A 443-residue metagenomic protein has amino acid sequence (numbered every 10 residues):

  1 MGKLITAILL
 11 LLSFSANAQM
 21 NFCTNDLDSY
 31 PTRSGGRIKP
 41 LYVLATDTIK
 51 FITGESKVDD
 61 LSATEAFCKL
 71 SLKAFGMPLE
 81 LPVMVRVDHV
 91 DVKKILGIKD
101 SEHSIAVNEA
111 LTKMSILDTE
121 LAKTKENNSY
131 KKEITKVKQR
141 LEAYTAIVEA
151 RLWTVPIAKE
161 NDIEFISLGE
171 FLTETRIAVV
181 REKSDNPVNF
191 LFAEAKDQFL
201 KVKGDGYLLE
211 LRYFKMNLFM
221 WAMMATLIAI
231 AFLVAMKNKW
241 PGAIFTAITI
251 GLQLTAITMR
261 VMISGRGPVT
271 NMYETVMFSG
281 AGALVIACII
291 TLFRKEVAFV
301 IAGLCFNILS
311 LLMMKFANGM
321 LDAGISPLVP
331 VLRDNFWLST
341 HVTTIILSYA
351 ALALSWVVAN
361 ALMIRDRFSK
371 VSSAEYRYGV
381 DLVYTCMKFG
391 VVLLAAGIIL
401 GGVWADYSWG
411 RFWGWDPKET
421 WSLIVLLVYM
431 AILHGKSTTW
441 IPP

Functional and structural regions predicted by a protein language model:
G2-I8: Sec-dependent signal peptide recognition, specifically the positively charged N-region followed immediately by
L9-A18: Hydrophobic h-region of N-terminal signal peptides that target proteins for export in Gram-negative bacteria
A18-L208: Soluble extramembrane regions of membrane proteins in the secretory/endomembrane system
A195-F214, T255-V276, G319-T343, S372-E375 (+1 more regions): Membrane-interface interhelical loops and short amphipathic "cap" helices that link adjacent transmembrane segments
G204-I308, M314-N318, G324-P327: Core alpha-helical transmembrane segments of integral membrane proteins
A225-I228, M277-T291, T343-L362, S422-K436: Hydrophobic cores of alpha-helical transmembrane segments in multi-pass inner/ER membrane proteins, independent
V300-N307, S373-A396, P443: Interfacial and helix-entry/exit segments of alpha-helical transmembrane bundles in multi-pass inner-membrane proteins
